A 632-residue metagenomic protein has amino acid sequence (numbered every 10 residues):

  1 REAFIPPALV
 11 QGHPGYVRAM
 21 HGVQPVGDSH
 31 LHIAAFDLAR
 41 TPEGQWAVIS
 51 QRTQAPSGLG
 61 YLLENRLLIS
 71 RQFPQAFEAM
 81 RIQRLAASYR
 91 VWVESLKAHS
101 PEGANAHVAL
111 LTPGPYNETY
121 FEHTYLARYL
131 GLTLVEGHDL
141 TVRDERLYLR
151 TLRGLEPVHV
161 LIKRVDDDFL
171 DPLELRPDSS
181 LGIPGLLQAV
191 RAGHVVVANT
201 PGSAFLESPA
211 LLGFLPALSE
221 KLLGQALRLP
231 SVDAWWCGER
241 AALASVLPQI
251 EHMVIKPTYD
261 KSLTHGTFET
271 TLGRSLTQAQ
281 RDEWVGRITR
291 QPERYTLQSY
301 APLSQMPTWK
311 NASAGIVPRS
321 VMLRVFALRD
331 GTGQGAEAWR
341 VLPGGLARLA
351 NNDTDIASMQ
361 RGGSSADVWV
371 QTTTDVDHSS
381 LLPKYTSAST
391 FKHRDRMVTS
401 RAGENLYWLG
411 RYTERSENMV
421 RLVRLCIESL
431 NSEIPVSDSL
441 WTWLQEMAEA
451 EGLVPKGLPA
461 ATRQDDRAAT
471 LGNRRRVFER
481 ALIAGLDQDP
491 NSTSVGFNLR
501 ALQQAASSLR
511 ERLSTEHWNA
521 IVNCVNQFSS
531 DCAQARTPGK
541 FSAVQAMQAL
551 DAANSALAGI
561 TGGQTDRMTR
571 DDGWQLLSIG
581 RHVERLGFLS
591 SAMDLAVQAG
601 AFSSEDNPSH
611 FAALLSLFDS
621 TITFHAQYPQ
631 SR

Functional and structural regions predicted by a protein language model:
R1-A47, Q51-G363, D367, Q371-P383: Domain-scale recognition of functional cores that engage charged ligands
R1-V26, H30, T41-E43, T53-P101 (+7 more regions): Alpha-helical transmembrane segments and their helix-helix packing motifs
